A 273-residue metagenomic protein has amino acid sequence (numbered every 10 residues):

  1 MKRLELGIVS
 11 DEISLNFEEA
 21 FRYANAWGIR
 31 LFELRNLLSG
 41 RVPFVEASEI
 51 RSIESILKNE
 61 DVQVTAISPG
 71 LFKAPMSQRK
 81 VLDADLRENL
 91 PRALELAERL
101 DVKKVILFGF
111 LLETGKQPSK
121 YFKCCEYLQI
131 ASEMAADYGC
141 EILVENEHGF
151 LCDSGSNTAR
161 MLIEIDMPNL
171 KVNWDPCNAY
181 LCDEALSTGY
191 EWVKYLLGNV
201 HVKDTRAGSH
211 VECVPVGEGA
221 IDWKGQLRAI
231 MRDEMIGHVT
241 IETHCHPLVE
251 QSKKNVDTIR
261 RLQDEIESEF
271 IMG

Functional and structural regions predicted by a protein language model:
M1-G7, S14-R30, K58-D61, L86 (+3 more regions): Histidine-acidic metal/acid-base catalytic patches
V9-I13, R35-L37, P69-F72, F110-L112 (+4 more regions): Active-site beta-loop-alpha junctions enriched in small/polar residues
E19, N59, P75-V172, L181-D183: Active-site acidic/histidine proton-transfer and metal-coordination neighborhood in alpha/beta enzyme cores
E33, A66-S68, I106, L143 (+2 more regions): Conserved beta-strand positions in the central sheet of alpha/beta enzyme cores
R35-E54, F110-K116: Glycine-rich, proline-tolerant flexible connector loops at the mouths of alpha/beta enzymes
R41, A74, T114, C152 (+2 more regions): Generic structural signal for helix capping and beta-alpha/helix-loop junctions
V42-Q63, C124, C140: Short acidic, glycine/proline-enriched helix-loop-strand junctions
P43-A47, S77-A84, K116-Y121, E184-A185 (+2 more regions): Short, solvent-exposed loop/turn segments at secondary-structure boundaries
